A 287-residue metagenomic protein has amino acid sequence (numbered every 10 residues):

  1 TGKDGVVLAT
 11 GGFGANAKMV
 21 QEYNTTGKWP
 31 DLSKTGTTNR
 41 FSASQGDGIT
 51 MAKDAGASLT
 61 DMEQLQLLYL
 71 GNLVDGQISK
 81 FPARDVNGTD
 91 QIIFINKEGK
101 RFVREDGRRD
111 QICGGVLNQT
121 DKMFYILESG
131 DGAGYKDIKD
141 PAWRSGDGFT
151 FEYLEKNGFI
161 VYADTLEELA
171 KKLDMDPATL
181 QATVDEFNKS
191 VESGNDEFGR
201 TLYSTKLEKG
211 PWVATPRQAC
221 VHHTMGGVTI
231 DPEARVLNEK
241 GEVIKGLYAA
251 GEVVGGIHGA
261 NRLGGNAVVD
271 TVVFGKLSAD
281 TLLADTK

Functional and structural regions predicted by a protein language model:
T1-G71, F274-L277: Glycine-rich loop(s) and the adjacent beta-strand/alpha-helix scaffold that form part
P30-T37, G76-F81, F149-E155, G259-N266: Short beta-alpha connecting loops at secondary-structure transitions that line or flank enzyme active sites
N39-R40, F81-V86, L117, R217-V221 (+1 more regions): Short Gly/Pro-enriched turn/cap motifs at secondary-structure boundaries
I49-M51, A55-M175: An anion/pyrophosphate-binding glycine-rich loop and adjacent beta-alpha core in soluble alpha-beta enzymes
I49-S58, D176, Q181-V184, T271-K287: Internal hydrophobic alpha-helix adjacent to the cofactor/substrate pocket in enzyme cavities
L67-N72, R109-C113, C220-M225, V253-V268: Glycine-rich phosphate/pyrophosphate-binding beta-alpha loops
A133-A142, Y153, G226-K287: C-terminal structured subdomain/cap of oxidoreductase catalytic cores
T179-N261: A glycine-rich dinucleotide-binding beta-alpha-beta segment and adjacent secondary-structure elements that constitute
